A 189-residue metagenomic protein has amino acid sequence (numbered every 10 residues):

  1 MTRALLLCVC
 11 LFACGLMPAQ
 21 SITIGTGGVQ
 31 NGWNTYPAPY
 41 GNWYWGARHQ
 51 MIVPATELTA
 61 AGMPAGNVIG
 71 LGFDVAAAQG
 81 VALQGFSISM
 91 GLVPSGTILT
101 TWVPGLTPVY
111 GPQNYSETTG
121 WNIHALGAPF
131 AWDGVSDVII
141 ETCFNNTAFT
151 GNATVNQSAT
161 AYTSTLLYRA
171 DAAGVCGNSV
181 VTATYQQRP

Functional and structural regions predicted by a protein language model:
M1-S21: Sec-dependent, cleavable N-terminal signal peptides
G15-A47, V180-P189: Boundary/junction segments of secreted and surface-exposed precursor proteins
I22-I24, L71, I88: Hydrophobic beta-strand residues in large extracellular and virion-surface proteins
I22-I24, M51-V53, Q113, H124: Generic detection of short hydrophobic beta-strand segments and adjacent strand-loop junctions
N31-A76: A short beta-strand-loop element at or near the start of a globular domain
M63, A77, V81-Y162: Aromatic- and Gly/Pro-enriched, solvent-exposed loop/edge beta-strand patches characteristic of beta-rich domains
T142-R188: Short, surface-exposed beta-strand/loop patches at domain edges that form aromatic-rich interfacial subsites
